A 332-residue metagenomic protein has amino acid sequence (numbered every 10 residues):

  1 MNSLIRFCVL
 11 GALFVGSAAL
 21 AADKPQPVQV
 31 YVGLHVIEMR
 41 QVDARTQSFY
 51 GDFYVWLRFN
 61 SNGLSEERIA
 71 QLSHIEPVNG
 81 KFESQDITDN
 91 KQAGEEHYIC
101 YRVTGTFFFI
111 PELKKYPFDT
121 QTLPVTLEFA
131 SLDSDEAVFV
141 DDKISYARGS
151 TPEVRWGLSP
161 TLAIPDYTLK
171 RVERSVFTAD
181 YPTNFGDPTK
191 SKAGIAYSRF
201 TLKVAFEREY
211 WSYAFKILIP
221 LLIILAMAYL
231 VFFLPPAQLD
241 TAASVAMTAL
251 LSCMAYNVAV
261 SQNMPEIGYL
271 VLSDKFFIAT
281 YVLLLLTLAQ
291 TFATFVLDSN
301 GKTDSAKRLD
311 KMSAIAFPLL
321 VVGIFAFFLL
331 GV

Functional and structural regions predicted by a protein language model:
M1-R6, L320: Positively charged n-region of N-terminal signal peptides that target proteins for export
R6-G16: Bacterial N-terminal signal peptides
L10, E112, T241: Generic anion/oxyanion-binding catalytic loop in active/binding sites
S17-A18, F49, D119-T120, T248 (+1 more regions): Generic detector of short, well-ordered, non-transmembrane alpha-helical segments enriched in hydrophobic residues
A21-G63, R68-I69, Q262, Y269-V332: Intrinsically disordered, low-complexity peripheral segments of secretory-pathway and membrane proteins
A22-A205: Soluble non-transmembrane domains of integral membrane proteins
T201-F317: Channel- or pocket-lining gating/hinge segments that regulate access to a cavity or pore
